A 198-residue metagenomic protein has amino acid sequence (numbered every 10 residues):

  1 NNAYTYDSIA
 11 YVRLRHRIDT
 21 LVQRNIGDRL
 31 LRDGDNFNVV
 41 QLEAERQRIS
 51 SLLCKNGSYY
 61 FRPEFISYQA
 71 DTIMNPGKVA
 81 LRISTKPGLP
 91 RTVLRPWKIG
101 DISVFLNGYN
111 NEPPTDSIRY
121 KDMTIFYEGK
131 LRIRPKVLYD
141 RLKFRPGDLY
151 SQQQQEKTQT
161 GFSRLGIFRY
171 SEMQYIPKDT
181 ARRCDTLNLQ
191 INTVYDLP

Functional and structural regions predicted by a protein language model:
N1-P198: Periplasmic polypeptide-binding modules associated with outer-membrane biogenesis and secretion
